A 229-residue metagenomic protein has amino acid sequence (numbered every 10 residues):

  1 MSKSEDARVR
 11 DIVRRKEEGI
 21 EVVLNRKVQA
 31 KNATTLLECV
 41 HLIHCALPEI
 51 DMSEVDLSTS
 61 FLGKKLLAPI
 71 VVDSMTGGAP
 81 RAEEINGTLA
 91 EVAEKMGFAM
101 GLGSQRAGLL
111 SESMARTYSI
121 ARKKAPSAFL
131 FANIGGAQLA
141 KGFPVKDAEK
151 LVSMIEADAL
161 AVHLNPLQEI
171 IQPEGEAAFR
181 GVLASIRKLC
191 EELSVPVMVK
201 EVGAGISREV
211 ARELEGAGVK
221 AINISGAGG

Functional and structural regions predicted by a protein language model:
S2-L62, L66: An N-cap/entry alpha-helix motif that binds or orients negatively charged groups
S53, R81, I85, E112-S113 (+2 more regions): Short secondary-structure boundary/capping elements
E54-L62, N86-E91, M114-R122, D147-L151: Short, charged beta->alpha transition segments
F61-S111: Active-site cofactor/substrate anionic-group-binding motifs, chiefly glycine- and Lys/Arg-rich phosphate-binding loops
P69, D73-S74, M100-S104, F131-I134 (+1 more regions): Short beta-strands and strand-loop turn motifs
A90-K95, K123-L130, G136-G229: Alpha/beta enzyme core
K95-G136: A gly/proline- and charged-residue-enriched helix-loop-helix capping module
